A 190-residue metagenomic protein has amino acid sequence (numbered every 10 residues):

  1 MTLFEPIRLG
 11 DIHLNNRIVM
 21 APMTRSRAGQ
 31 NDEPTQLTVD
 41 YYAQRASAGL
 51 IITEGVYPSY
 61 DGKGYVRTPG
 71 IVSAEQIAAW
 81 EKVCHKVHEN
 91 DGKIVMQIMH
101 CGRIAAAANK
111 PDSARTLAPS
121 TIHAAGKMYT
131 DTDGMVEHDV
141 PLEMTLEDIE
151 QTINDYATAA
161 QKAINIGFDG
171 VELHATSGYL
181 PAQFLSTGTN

Functional and structural regions predicted by a protein language model:
E5, I18-A21, I51-T53, I94-I98 (+1 more regions): Hydrophobic faces of well-ordered beta-strands that scaffold small-molecule active sites in alpha/beta enzyme cores
R17, G55-D112, L146, T187: Acidic/aromatic-lined carbohydrate-recognition and catalytic surfaces of CAZymes acting on diverse glycans
M20, R45, V87, M96 (+1 more regions): Conserved, mostly hydrophobic/aromatic
M23-S26, V56, M99-C101, T176-G178: Active-site beta-loop-alpha junctions enriched in small/polar residues
E33-R45, Q151-Q161: Short, acidic/polar
T38-P58, N165-G170: Catalytic domains of carbohydrate-active enzymes, especially glycoside hydrolases
K93, M99-I166: Non-globular sequence segments
V140-M144, E172-N190: Polysaccharide-binding and catalytic clefts of secreted carbohydrate-active enzymes
